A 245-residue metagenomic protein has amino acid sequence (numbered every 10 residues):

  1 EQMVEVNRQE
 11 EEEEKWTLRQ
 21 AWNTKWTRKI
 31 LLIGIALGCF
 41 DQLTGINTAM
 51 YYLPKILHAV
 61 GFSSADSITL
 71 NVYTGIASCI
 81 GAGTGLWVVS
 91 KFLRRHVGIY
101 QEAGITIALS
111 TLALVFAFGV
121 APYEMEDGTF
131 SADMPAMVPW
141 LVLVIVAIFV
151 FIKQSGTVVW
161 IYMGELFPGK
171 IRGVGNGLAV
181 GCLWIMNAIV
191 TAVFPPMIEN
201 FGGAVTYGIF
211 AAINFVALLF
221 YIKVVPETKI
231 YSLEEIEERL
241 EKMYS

Functional and structural regions predicted by a protein language model:
V4-S245: Alpha-helical transmembrane bundle of multi-pass membrane proteins
